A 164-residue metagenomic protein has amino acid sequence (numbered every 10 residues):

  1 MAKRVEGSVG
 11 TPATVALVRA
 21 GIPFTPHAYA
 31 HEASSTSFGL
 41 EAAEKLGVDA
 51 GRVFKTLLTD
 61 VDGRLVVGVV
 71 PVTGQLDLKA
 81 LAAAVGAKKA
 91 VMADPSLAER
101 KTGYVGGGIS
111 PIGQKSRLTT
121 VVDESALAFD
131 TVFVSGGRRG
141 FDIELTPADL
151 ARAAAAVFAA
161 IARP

Functional and structural regions predicted by a protein language model:
M1-P164: Extended, low-hydrophobicity, polar/charged segments
